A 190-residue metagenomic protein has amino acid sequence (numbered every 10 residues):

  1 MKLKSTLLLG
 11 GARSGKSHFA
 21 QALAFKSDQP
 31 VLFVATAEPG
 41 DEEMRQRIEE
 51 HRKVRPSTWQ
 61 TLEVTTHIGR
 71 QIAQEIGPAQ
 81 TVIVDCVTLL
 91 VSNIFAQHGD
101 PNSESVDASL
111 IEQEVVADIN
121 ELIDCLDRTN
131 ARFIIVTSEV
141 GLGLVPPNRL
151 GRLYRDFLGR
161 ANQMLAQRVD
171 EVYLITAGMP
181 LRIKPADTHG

Functional and structural regions predicted by a protein language model:
K2, T6-I76: Conserved P-loop
L7, I83, I134-V136: Structural motif
A20, H51, I83, S138 (+1 more regions): Residue-level signal for inorganic ion chemistry
V31, V82, E171-L174: Short, well-ordered beta-strand core segments
E42-E121: Conserved inter-motif catalytic segment of the P-loop NTP-binding fold
T66, V91-G190: Replace "adjacent to P-loop NTPase cores in ATP/GTP-dependent enzymes" with "adjacent to NTP-binding cores
